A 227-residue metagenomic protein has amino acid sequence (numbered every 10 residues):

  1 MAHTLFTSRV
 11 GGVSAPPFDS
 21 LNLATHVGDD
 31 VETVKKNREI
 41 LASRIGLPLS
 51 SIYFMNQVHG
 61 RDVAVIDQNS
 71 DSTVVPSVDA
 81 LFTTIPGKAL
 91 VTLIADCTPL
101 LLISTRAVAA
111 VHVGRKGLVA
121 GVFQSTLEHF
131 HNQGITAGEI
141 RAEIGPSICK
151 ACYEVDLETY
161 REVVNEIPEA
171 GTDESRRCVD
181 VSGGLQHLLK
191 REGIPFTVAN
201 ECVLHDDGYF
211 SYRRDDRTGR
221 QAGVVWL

Functional and structural regions predicted by a protein language model:
M1-L227: Active-site microenvironment for binding and transforming phosphate-containing groups
